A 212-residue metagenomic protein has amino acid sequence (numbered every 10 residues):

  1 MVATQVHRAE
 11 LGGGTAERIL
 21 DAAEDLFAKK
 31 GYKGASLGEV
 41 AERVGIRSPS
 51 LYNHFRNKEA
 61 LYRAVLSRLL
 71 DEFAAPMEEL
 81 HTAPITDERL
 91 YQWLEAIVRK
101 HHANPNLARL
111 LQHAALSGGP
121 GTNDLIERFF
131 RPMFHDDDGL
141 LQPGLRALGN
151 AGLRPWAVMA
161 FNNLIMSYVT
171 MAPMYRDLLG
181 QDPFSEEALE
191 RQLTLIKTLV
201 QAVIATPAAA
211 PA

Functional and structural regions predicted by a protein language model:
M1-A3, R99, A103, H135-P143 (+1 more regions): C-terminal peripheral helix-coil segments that are non-catalytic and often amphipathic
V2-A3, R63-W93, F134-L145: Amphipathic alpha-helical linker/stalk segments
G14-R18, A22-A60, A64: Helix-turn-helix
R18, A22, E39, A60 (+7 more regions): Alpha-helical elements of Rossmann-like donor-binding domains used by nucleotide-donor carbohydrate transfer enzymes
A64, E78-L107, A147-F161, A209-A210: Hydrophobic alpha-helical connector segments
D71-A74, E78, P120-R146, G152-W156 (+1 more regions): Amphipathic alpha-helical packing segments from all-alpha helical-bundle domains
L94-I97, L111-A115, F161, I165 (+1 more regions): Short alpha-helical scaffolding segments that buttress acidic/His motifs in well-ordered protein cores
A103-E127, M171-L179: Amphipathic alpha-helical segments used for helix-helix packing
